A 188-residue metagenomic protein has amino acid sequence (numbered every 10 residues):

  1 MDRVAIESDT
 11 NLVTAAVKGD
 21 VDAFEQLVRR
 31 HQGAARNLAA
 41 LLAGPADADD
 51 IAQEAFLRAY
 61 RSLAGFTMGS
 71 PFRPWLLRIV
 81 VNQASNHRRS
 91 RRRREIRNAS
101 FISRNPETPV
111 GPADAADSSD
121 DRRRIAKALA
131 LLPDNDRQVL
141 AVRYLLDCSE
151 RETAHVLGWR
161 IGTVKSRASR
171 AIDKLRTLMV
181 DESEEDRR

Functional and structural regions predicted by a protein language model:
M1-A34, K127-A130, R188: N-terminal module of bacterial RNA polymerase sigma factors
D2-R3, V17-Q26, R36-E54, I161: Short, charged helix-capping/linker segments at alpha-helix termini
I6, H87-A116, D120, R187: Short, basic/polar amphipathic helix motif occurring as a linker/hinge flanking DNA-binding modules in transcription
V17-K18, L41-P45, E54-P71, S90-R93 (+1 more regions): Sigma70-family region 2
V28-A46, S62, L129, L178-D181: Amphipathic, Lys/Arg- and hydrophobic-enriched alpha-helical face
R61-M68, R78-A99, S118, R176-T177: Arg/Lys-rich amphipathic alpha helix in sigma70-family domain 2
R89, L132, R137, I172-R188: Short, Lys/Arg-enriched C-terminal cap helix and immediately downstream tail that follows
K127-Q138, L146-T163, K174: Helix-turn-helix DNA-binding module
